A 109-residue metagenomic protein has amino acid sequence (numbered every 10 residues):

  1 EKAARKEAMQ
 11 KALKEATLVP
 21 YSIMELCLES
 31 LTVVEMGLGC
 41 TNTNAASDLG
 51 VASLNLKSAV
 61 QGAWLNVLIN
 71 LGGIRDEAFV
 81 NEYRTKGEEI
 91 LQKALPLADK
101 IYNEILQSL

Functional and structural regions predicted by a protein language model:
E1-L109: A structural signal for small-residue-enriched, beta-sheet-centric alpha/beta enzyme cores and oligomeric scaffold folds
